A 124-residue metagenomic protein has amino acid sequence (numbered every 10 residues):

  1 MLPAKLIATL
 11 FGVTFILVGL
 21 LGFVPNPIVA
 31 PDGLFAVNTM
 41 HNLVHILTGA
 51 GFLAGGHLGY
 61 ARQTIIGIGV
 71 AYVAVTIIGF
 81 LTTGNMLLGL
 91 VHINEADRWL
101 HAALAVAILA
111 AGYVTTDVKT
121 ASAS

Functional and structural regions predicted by a protein language model:
M1-S124: Membrane-interface extramembranous regions
